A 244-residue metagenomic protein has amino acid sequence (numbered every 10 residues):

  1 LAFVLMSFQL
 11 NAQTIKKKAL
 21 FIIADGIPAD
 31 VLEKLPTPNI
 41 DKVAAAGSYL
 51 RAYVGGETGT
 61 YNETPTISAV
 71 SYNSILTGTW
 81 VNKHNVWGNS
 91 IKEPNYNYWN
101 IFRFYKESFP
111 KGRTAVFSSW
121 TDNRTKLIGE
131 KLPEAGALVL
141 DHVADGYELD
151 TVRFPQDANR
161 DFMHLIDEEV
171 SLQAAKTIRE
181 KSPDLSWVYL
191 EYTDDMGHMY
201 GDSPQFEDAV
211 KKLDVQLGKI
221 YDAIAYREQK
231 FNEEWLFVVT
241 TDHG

Functional and structural regions predicted by a protein language model:
L1-I15: Bacterial Sec-dependent N-terminal signal peptides
A19-I23, D30, L50-V54, S74-L76 (+4 more regions): Structural recognition of the beta-strand scaffold that forms the well-ordered cores of secreted hydrolase catalytic
L20-F21, N39, K212-G244: Metal-dependent active-site segment of extracytoplasmic phospho-/sulfohydrolases and closely related
G26-A29, Y49-L50, G56-T60, V81-N82 (+3 more regions): Solvent-exposed loop/turn segments at secondary-structure junctions within structured extracellular/periplasmic domains
D30-I67, G78, A115: Short, structured active-site-proximal loop/turn typified by the sulfatase FGly-forming signature C/S-X-P-X-R
N82, V86-W87, E93-A158: Catalytic-site neighborhoods of secreted/periplasmic enzymes that process anionic sulfate/phosphate groups
W87-N89, P155-I166, G201-F206: Surface-exposed cleft-lining segments at the edges of enzyme active sites
G129-L132, A144, T151, L172-K219: Active-site His/acidic residue clusters
